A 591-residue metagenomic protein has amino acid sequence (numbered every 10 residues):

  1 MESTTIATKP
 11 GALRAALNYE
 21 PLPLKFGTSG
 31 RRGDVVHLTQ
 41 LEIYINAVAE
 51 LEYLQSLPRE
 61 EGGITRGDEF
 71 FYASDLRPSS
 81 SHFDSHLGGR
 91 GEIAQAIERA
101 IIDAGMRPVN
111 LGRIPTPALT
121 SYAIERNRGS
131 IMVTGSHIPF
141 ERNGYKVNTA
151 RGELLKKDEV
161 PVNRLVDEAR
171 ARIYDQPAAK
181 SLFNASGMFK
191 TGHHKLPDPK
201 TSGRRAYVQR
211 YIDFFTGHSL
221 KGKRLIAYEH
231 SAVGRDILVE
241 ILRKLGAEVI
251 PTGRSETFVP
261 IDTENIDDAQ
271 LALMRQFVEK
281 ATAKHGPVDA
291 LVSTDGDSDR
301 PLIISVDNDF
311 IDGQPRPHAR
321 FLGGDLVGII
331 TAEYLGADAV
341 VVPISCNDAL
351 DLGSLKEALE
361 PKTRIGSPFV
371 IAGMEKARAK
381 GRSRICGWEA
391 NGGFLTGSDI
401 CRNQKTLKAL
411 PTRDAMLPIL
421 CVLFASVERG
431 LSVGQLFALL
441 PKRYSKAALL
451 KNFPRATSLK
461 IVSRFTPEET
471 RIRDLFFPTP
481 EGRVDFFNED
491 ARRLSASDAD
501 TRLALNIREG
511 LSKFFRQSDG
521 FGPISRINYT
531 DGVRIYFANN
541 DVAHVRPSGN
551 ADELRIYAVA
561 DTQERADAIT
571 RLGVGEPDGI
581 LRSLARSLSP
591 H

Functional and structural regions predicted by a protein language model:
E2-I97, A178, F183-G222: An N-terminal, well-structured beta->alpha segment
A12-P23, N143-H285: Gly/Ser/Thr-enriched, mixed-charge loops and adjacent short helices that form phosphate/oxyanion-binding elements
S29, Y72, L119, I131 (+11 more regions): Buried hydrophobic positions in well-ordered alpha/beta secondary-structure cores of metabolic enzymes
G62-D75, V109, R224-A227, D338-I344 (+1 more regions): Short glycine-rich phosphate-binding loop at a beta-alpha junction
F71-E141, L238-D312: N-terminal small/polar loop signature for handling phosphorylated ligands or for N-terminal nucleophile
E141, G152, E279-K362, A372: Replace "Mg2+/Mn2+-dependent" with "divalent metal-dependent
E153-S181, D325-E357, A415, L420-F424: Glycine-rich phosphate-binding loop plus the immediately following alpha-helix
V288-A290, Q314-P317, A337-G549, E553-Y557 (+2 more regions): Phosphate-binding and adjacent anionic-ligand microenvironments
